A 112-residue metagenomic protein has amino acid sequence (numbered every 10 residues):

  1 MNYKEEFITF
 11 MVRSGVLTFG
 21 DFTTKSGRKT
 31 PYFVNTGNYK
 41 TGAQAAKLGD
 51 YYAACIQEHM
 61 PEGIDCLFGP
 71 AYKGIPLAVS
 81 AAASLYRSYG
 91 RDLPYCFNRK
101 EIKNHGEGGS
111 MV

Functional and structural regions predicted by a protein language model:
M1-V112: PRPP-associated nucleotide enzymes
